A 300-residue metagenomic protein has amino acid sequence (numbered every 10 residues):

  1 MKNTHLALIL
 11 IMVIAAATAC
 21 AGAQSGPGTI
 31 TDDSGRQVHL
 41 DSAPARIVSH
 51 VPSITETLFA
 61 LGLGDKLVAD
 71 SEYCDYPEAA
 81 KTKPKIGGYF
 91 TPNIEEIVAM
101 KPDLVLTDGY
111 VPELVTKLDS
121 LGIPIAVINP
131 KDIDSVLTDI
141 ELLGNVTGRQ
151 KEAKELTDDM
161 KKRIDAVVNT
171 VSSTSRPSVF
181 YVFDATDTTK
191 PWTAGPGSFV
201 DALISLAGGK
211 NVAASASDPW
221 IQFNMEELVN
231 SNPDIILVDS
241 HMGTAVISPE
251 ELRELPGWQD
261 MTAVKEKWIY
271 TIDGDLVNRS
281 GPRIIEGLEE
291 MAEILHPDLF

Functional and structural regions predicted by a protein language model:
M1-L10: Positively charged n-region of N-terminal signal peptides that target proteins for export
A16-A19: C-terminal motif of bacterial Sec signal peptides marking the signal peptidase cleavage site
A21-Q24: Bacterial signal peptide processing site
P27-T29, R36-H39, E113-T188, A213-S215 (+1 more regions): Extracytoplasmic substrate-binding proteins
T31-G35, P84-E95, A216-M225: Short helix-initiation/N-cap motifs at beta->coil->alpha
R46-M100, L104-Y110, V212: A short, structured surface patch at a secondary-structure boundary
S71, A194-W220, S240: His/Asp/Glu-enriched short active-site or ligand-binding loop at hydrolase and phosphoryl-transfer sites
I94-K101, S120-L121, F223-N232: Short helices/loops that flank or line small-molecule/ion binding pockets
